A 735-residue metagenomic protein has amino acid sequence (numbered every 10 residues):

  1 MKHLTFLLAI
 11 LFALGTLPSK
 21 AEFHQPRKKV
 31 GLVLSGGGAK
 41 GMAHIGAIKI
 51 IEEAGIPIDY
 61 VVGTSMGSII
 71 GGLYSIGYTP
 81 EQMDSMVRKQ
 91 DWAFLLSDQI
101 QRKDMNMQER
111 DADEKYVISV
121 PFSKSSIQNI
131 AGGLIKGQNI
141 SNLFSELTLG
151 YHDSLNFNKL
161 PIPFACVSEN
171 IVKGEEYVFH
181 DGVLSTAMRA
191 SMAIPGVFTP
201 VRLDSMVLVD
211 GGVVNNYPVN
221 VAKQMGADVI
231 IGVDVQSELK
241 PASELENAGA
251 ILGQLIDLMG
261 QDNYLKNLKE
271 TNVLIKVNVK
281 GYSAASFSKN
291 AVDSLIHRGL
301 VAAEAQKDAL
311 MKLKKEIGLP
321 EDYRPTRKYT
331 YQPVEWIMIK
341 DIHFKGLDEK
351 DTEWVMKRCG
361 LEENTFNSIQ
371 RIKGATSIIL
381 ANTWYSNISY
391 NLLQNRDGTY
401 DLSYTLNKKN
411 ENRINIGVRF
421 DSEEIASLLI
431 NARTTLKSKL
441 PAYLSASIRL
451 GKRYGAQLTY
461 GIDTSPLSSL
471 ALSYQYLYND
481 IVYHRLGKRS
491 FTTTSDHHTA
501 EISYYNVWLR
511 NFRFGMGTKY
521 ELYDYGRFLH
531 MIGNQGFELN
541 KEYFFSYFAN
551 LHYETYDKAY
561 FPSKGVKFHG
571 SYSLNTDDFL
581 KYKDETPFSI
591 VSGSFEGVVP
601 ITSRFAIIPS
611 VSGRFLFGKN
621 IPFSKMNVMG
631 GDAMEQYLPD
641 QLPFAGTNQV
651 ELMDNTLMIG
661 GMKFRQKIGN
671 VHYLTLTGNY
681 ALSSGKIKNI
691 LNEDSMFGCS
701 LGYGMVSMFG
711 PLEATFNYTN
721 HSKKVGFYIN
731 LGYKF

Functional and structural regions predicted by a protein language model:
M1-R27: Bacterial Sec-dependent N-terminal signal peptides
K20-T64, G72-S377, A381-Q394, G398-Y400 (+1 more regions): Patatin-like phospholipase
K240, M311-K328, R449, G565-F568 (+1 more regions): Acidic/histidine-enriched alpha-helical segments
I369-Q370, A375, N387-Y556, M629-L642 (+3 more regions): Gram-negative/organellar outer-membrane beta-barrel architecture
R413-V418, Y547-H552, Y556-G669: C-terminal outer-membrane beta-barrel translocator/porin domains of Gram-negative envelope proteins and their
Q475-N479, K519-D524, H569-F579, R614-L616 (+1 more regions): Short glycine-rich beta-strand segments
K663-M696: C-terminal hydrophobic structural anchor segments that stabilize assembly/packing rather than catalytic chemistry
